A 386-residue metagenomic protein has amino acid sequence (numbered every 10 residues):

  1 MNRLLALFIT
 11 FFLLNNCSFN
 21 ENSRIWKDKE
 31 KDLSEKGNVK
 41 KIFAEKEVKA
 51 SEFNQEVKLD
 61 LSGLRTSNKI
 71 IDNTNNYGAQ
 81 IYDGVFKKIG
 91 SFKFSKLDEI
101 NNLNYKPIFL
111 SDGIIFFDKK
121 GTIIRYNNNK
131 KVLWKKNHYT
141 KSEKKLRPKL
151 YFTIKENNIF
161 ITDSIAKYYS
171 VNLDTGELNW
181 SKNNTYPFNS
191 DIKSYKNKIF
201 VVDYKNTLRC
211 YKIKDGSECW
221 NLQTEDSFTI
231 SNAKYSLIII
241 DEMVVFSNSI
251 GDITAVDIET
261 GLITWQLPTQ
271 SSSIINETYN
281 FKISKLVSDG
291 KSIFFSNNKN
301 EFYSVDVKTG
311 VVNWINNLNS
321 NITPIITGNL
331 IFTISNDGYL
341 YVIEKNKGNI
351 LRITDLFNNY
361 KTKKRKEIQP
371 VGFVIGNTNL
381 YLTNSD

Functional and structural regions predicted by a protein language model:
N2-T10: Sec-dependent signal peptide recognition, specifically the positively charged N-region followed immediately by
F11-V39, E45: Bacterial Sec signal peptide processing site at the extreme N-terminus
D32-A50, Q55-G90: Blade/loop signatures of beta-propeller domains
G63-T66, F86-I108, V132-E156, E177-K196 (+4 more regions): Extracytoplasmic beta-rich repeat domains
Y77-K87, K119-V132: Beta-propeller domains
S111, D118-K119, N127, E156 (+10 more regions): Structural signature of WD-repeat beta-propellers
N127-K131, N172-G176, K212-G216, I258-G261 (+2 more regions): Short loop/turn segments that connect beta-strands within beta-propeller blades
